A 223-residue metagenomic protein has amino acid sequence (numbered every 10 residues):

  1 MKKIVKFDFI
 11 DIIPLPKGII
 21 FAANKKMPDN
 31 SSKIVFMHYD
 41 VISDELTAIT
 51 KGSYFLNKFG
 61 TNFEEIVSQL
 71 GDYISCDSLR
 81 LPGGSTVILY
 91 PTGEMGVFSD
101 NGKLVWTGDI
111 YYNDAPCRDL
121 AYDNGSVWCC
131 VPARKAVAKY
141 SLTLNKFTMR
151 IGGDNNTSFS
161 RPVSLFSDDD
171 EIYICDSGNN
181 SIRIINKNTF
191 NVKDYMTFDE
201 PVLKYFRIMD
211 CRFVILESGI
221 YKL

Functional and structural regions predicted by a protein language model:
M1-V5, N62-L70, K103-Y112, K146-T157 (+1 more regions): A short beta-strand motif characteristic of beta-propeller blades
K6-P14, S31-K33, L70-L81, Y111-D123 (+3 more regions): Beta-rich, blade/repeat-based domains predominating in secreted/periplasmic proteins but also intracellular
L15, F21-N30, I49-T50, R80 (+4 more regions): Conserved beta-strand positions in repeat-built beta-propeller and related beta-rich domains
F36-H38: Beta-propeller blade signature
D40-I42, T61, S99-G102, S141-N145 (+1 more regions): Short loop/turn segments that connect beta-strands within beta-propeller blades
G52-F55, F59-C76: Blade-loop segments of beta-propeller domains
V105-F166: Eukaryotic tandem repeat interaction scaffolds
